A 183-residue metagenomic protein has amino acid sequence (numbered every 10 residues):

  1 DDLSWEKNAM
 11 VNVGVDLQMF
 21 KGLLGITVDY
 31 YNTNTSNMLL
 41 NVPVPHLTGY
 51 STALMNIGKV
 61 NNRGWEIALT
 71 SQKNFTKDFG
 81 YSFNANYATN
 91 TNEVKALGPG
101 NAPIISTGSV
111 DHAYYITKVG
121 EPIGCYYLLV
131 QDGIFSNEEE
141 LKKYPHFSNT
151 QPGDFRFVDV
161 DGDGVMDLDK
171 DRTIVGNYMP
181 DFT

Functional and structural regions predicted by a protein language model:
D1-T183: Outer/extracellular conduits and scaffolds centered on Gram-negative outer-membrane beta-barrels
